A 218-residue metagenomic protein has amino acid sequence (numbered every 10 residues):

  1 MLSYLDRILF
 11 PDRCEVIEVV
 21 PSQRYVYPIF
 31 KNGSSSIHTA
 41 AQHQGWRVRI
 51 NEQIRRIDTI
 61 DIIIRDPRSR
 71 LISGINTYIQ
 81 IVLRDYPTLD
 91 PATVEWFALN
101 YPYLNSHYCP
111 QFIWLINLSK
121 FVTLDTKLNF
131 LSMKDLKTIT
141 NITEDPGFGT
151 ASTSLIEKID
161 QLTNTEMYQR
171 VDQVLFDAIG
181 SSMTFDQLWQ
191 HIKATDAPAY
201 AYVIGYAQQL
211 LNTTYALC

Functional and structural regions predicted by a protein language model:
M1-P67, S73-G74: PAPS-dependent sulfotransferase catalytic core
E15, V48-I64, R68-A197, Y202-T214: PAPS-dependent sulfotransferase catalytic domain
